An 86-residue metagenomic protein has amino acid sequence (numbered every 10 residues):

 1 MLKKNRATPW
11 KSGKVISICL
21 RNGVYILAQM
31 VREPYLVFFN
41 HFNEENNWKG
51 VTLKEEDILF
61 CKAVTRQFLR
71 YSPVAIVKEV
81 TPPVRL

Functional and structural regions predicted by a protein language model:
M1-V37, K49: Short N-terminal edge-element motif at the start of the domain
I16, V31, E45, K54 (+2 more regions): A generic structural signal for solvent-exposed, polar alpha-helical segments
V37-C61: Short solvent-exposed strand/turn elements
C61-L86: Long, low-complexity intrinsically disordered regions
